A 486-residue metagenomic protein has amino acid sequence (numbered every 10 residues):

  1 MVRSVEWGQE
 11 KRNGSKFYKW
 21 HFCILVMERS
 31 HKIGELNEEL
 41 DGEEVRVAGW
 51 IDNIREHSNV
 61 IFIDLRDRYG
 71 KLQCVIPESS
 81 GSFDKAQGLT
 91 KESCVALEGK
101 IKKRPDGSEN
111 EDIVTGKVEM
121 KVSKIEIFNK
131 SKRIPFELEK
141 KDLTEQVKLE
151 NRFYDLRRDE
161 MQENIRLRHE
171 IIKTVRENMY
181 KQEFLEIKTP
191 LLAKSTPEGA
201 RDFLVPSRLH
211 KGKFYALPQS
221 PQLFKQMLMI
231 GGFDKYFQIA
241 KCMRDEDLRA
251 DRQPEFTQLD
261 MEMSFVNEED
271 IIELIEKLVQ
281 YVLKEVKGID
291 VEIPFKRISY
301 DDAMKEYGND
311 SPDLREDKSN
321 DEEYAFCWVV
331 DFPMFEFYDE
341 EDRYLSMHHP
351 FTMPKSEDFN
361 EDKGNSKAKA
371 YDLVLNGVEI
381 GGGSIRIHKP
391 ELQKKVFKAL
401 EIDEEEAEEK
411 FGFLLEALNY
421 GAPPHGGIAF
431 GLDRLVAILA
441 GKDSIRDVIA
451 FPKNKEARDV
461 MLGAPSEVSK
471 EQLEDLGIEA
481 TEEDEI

Functional and structural regions predicted by a protein language model:
C23-I486: Class II aminoacyl-tRNA synthetase catalytic cores and aaRS-like
